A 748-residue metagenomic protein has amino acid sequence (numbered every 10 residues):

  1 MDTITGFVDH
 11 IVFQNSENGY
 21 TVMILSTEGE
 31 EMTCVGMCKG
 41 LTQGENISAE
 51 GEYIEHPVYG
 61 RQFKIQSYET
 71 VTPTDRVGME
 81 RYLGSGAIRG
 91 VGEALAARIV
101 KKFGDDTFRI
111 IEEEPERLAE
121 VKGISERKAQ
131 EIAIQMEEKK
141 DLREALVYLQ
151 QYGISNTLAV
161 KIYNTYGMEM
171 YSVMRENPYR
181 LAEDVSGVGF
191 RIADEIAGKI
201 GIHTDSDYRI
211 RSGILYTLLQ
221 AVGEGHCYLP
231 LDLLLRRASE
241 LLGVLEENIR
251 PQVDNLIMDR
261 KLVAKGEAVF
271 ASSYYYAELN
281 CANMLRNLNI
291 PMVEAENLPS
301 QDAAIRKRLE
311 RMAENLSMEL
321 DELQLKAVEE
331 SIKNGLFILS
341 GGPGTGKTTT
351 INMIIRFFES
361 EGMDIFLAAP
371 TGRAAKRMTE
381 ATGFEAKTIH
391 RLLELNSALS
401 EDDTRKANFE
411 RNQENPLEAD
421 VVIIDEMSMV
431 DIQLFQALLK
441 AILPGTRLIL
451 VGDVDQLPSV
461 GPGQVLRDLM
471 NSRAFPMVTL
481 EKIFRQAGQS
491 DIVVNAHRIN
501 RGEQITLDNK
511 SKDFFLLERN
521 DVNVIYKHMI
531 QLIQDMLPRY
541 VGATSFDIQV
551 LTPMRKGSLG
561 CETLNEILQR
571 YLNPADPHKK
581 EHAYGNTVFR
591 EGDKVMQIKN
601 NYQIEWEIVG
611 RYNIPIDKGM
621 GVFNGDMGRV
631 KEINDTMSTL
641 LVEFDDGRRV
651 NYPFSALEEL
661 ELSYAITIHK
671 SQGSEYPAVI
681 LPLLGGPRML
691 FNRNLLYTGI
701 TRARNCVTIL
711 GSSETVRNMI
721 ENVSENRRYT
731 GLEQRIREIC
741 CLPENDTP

Functional and structural regions predicted by a protein language model:
M1-N297, P748: Accessory, non-ATPase domains that flank or precede helicase/AAA+ motor cores in DNA-metabolism machines
G44-N46, G592, G625: Loop/turn positions that initiate beta-strands
E52-P57, I598-I604, L684-P687, T715: Short, charged beta-turn/beta-strand-edge "cap" motif at the junction between a beta-strand and an adjacent loop
A264-G342: Pre-Walker A segment
L325-E329, K333-K510: ASCE P-loop NTPase helicase motor core
V454-M620, I739: Conserved helicase motor core of P-loop NTPases
R501, D617, N624-P748: C-terminal accessory regions
